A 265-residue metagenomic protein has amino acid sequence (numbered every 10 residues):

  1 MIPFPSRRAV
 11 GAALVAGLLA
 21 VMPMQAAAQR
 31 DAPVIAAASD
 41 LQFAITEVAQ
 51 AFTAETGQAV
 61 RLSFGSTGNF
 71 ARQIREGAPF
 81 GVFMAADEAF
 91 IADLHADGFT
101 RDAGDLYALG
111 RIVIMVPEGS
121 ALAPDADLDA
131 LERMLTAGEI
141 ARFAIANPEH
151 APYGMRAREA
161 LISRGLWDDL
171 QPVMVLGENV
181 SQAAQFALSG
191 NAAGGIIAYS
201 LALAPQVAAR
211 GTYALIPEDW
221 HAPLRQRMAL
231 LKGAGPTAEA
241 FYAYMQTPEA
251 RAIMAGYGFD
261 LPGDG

Functional and structural regions predicted by a protein language model:
M1-F4, A37: Intrinsically disordered, low-complexity segments
P3-A13: N-terminal secretory signal peptides and thylakoid transit peptides that target proteins across membranes
G11-M22: Bacterial N-terminal signal peptides
M24-A28: Sec/Tat signal peptide C-region and signal peptidase I cleavage site
Q29-F64, G68, R72-A78, A85-E88 (+3 more regions): Exported/periplasmic ABC-transporter solute-binding proteins
